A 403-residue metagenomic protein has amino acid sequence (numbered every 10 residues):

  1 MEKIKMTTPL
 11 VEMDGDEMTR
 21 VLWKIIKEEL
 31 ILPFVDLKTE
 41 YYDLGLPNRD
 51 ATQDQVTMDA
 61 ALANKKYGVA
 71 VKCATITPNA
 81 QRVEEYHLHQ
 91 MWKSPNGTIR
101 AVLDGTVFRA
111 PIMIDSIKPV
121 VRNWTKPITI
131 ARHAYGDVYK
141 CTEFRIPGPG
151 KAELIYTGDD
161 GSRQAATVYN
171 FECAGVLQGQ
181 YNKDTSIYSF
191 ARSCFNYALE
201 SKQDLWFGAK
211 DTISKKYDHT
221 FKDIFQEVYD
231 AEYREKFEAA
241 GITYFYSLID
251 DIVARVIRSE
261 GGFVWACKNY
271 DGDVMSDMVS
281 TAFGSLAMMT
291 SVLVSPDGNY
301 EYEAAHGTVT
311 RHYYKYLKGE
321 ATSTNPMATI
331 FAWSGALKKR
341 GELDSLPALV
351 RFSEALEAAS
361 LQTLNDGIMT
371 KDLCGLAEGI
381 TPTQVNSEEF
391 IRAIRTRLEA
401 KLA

Functional and structural regions predicted by a protein language model:
E2-T8, M18, L22-W23, E28-T52 (+1 more regions): N-terminal alpha-helical transmembrane segments of multi-pass membrane transport and channel/translocase proteins
M6-I25, E29, L154-S247: Glycine-rich phosphate/diphosphate-binding loop of Rossmann-like nucleotide-binding domains
V35-Y41, S201-A209, Y233-Y246, G341-S353 (+1 more regions): Flexible, glycine/charged-enriched surface loops at secondary-structure junctions
L46-A60, K222-F263: N-terminal small/polar loop signature for handling phosphorylated ligands or for N-terminal nucleophile
P47-D159, R163, Y270-V274: N-terminal glycine-rich phosphate/adenylate-binding segment common to multiple enzyme folds
V256-A355, Q362-T363: Glycine-rich phosphate/nucleotide-binding loop
K318-T324, E342-A403: Internal helix-turn-beta structural module
